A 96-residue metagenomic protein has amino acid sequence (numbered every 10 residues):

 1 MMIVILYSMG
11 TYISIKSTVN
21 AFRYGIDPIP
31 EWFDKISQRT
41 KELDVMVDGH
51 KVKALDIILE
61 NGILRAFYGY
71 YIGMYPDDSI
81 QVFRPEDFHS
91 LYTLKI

Functional and structural regions predicted by a protein language model:
M2-L59: N-terminal non-globular leader segments, chiefly Sec-dependent signal peptides
N61-I96: Short, compact, well-ordered microdomains
